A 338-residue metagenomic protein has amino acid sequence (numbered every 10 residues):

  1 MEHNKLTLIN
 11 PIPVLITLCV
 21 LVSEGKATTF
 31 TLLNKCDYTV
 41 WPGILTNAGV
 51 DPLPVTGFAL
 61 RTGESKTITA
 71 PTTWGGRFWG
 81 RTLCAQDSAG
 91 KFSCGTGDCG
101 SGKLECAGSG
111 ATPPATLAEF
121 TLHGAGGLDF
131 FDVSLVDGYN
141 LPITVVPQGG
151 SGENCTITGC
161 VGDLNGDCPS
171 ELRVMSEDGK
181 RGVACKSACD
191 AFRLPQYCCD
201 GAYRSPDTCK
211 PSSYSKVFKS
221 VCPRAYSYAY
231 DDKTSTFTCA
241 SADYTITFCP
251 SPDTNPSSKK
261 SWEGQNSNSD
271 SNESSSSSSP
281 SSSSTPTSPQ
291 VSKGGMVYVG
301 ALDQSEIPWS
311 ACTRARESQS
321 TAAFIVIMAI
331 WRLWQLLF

Functional and structural regions predicted by a protein language model:
N4-G25, S320-Q335: Cleavable N-terminal signal peptides of Sec/SRP-targeted secreted and luminal proteins
I12-I16, D200-S205, A311: Short interface patches used for recognition in eukaryotic signaling and trafficking proteins
L21-T285: Folded extracytoplasmic luminal domains of secretory or organellar precursors
T72-F78, S213, T313-E317, I327 (+1 more regions): N-terminal extracellular "head" region immediately following the signal peptide in secreted fungal cell-surface proteins
V221, C312, L333-L337: Alpha-helical structural context
S257-A323: C-terminal GPI-anchoring signal of eukaryotic secretory precursors
D303, I307, A329-F338: Long, positively charged, glycine-interspersed low-complexity recognition regions
